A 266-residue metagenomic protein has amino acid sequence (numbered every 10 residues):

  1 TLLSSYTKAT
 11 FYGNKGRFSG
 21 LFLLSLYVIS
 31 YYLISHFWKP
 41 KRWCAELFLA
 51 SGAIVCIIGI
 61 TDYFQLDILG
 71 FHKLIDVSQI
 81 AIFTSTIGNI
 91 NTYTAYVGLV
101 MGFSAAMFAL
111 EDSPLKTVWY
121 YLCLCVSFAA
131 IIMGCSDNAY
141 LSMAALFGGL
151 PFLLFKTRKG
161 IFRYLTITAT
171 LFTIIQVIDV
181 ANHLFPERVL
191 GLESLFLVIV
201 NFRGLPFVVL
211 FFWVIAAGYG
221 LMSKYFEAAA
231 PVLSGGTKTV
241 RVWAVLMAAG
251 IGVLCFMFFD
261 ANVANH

Functional and structural regions predicted by a protein language model:
L2, T7, S19-N265: Alpha-helical transmembrane segments of multi-pass inner-membrane proteins
N14-R17: Extracytoplasmic loops and strand-loop junctions of Gram-negative outer membrane beta-barrel proteins
